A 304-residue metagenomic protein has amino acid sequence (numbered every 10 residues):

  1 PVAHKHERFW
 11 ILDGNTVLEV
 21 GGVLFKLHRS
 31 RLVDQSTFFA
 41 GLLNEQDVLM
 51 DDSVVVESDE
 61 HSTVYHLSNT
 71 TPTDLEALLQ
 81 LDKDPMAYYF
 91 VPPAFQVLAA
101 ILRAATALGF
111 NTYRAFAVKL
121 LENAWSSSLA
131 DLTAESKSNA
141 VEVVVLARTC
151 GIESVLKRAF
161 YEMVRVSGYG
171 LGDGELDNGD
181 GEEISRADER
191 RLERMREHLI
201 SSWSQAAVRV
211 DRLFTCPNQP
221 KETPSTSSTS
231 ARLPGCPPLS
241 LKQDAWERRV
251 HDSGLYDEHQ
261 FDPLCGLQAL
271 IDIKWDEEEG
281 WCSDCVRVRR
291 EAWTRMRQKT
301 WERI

Functional and structural regions predicted by a protein language model:
P1-D34, F38, T70-T73, A77-Q96 (+2 more regions): N-terminal BTB/POZ boundary and linker segment
F9, S68-T71, V91-A94, A104-L108 (+2 more regions): Short, low-complexity cationic-aromatic patches
L27, P72-L79, F95-L98, L102 (+3 more regions): Short, structured motif recognition centered on aromatic/hydrophobic residues
R31-N44, V48, P92-A94, T112-N123 (+4 more regions): Extended intrinsically disordered, low-complexity coil regions enriched in Ser, Thr, Gly, Ala and often Pro
R31-T71, L75: Glycine/small-residue-rich interface belts in oligomeric ring/scaffold proteins and their assembly partners
T63-H66, M86-V91, A99-T106, L132: Short, recurring structural edge motifs at helix starts
I101-A107, T112-D131: Long, hydrophobic, well-ordered secondary-structure blocks that form the structural core and pocket-lining surfaces
S126-I304: Acidic, serine/threonine- and proline-rich low-complexity regulatory tracts
